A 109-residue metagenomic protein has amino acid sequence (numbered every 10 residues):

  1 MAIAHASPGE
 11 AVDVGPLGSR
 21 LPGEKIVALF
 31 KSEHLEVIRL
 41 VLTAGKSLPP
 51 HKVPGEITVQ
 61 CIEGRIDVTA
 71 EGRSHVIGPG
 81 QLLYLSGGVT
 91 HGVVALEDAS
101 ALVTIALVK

Functional and structural regions predicted by a protein language model:
M1-H34, T69: A short, N-terminal "cap"/entry segment at the start of jelly-roll beta-barrel domains of the cupin/DSBH fold
G23, E36-V53: Conserved short histidine dyad/triad with adjacent acidic residue
V41, K52-D67: Short, conserved beta-strand element in jelly-roll/cupin
A44, P54, R73, V89 (+1 more regions): A generic "binding-loop/recognition-motif" signal
S47-P49, L83, G87-G92: Histidine-centered metal-chelating micro-motifs
I62-E63, G78-P79, E97: A cytosolic small-molecule/anion-sensing beta-strand core signal
G72-G87: Short acidic-glycine-tyrosine-enriched beta hairpin
G87-K109: Ligand-binding loop in jelly-roll beta-barrel domains
